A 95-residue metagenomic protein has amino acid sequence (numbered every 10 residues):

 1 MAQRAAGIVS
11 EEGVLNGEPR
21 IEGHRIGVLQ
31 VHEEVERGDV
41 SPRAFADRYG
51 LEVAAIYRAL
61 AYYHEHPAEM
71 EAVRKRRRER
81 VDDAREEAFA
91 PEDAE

Functional and structural regions predicted by a protein language model:
A6-I26: Short, Lys/Arg-enriched anionic-surface-contact patches
R25-D39: Short, amphipathic alpha-helical "recognition" segments used to contact nucleic acids or chromatin
G38, E52, Y63, R77: The DNA-recognition helices of helix-turn-helix-type DNA-binding domains
P42: Helix-turn-helix DNA-binding elements, focusing on the entry/boundary residues of the two helices that contact DNA
A46: The alpha-helix within a helix-turn-helix
Y49-R58: Short, basic interhelical loop/turn and adjoining N-cap of the next helix at nucleic-acid- or acidic-partner-contacting
Y62-A72: Short, solvent-exposed alpha-helical "recognition" segments
R74-E95: Intrinsically disordered, low-complexity basic tails/linkers immediately adjacent to helix-turn-helix/homeobox/MYB/SANT
